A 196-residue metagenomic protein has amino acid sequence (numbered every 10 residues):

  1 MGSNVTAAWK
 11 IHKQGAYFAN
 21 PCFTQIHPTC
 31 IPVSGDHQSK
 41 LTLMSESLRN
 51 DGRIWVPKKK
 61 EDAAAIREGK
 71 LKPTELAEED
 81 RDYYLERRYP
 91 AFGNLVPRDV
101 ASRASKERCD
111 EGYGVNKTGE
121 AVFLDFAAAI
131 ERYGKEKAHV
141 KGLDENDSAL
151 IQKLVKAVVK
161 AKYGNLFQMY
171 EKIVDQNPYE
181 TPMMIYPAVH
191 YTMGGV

Functional and structural regions predicted by a protein language model:
M1-N4: Catalytic-site beta-strand/loop segments enriched in glycine and acidic/polar residues
A7-P21: Hydrophobic or amphipathic alpha-helical targeting/insertion segments
Y17-K172, Y179: An anion/pyrophosphate-binding glycine-rich loop and adjacent beta-alpha core in soluble alpha-beta enzymes
Q25-H27, Y186-Y191: Histidine-centered active-site/metal-ligand motif
R49, Y191-T192: Short beta-strand-initiation
I173-Y179, I185-V189: Active-site-adjacent loop/helix segments that line or gate small-molecule/cofactor pockets in enzymes
V196: Short FAD-binding loop at a beta-strand-to-alpha-helix junction that anchors the flavin cofactor in diverse
